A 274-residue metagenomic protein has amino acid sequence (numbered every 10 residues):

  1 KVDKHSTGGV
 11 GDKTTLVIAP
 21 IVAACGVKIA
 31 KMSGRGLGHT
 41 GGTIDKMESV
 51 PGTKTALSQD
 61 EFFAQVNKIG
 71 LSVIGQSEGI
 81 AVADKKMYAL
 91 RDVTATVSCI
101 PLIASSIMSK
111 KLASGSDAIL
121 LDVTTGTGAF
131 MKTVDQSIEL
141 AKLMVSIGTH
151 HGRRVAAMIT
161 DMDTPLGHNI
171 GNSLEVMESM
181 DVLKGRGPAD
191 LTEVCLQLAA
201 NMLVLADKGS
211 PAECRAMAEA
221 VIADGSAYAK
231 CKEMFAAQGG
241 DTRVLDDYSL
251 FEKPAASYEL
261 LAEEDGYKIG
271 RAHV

Functional and structural regions predicted by a protein language model:
K1-S33, L37: Active-site cofactor/substrate anionic-group-binding motifs, chiefly glycine- and Lys/Arg-rich phosphate-binding loops
D3-K4, I29-S33, T55-S58, V73-Q76 (+2 more regions): General beta-strand structural signal in soluble alpha/beta enzymes
S6-G8, R35-H39, G79, T125-T127 (+1 more regions): Acidic, glycine-rich active-site loops and adjacent beta-strand->loop/helix elements that engage anionic groups
T15, S33, T40-D45, S77-E78 (+3 more regions): Short acidic, glycine/serine/threonine-rich loops at helix termini
V17-V27, D45-K54, L90-T96, Q136-L140: A glycine- and small-aliphatic-rich helix-loop capping segment at beta-alpha/alpha-beta transitions that lines
K46-S72, K142-G152: A glycine-rich helix N-cap at a beta->alpha junction
P51, F63-E139: Divalent-metal (Mg2+/Mn2+/Ca2+)-assisted nucleotide/phosphate chemistry catalytic cores
T96-C99, A113, D117-H273: Well-ordered secondary-structure scaffolds
